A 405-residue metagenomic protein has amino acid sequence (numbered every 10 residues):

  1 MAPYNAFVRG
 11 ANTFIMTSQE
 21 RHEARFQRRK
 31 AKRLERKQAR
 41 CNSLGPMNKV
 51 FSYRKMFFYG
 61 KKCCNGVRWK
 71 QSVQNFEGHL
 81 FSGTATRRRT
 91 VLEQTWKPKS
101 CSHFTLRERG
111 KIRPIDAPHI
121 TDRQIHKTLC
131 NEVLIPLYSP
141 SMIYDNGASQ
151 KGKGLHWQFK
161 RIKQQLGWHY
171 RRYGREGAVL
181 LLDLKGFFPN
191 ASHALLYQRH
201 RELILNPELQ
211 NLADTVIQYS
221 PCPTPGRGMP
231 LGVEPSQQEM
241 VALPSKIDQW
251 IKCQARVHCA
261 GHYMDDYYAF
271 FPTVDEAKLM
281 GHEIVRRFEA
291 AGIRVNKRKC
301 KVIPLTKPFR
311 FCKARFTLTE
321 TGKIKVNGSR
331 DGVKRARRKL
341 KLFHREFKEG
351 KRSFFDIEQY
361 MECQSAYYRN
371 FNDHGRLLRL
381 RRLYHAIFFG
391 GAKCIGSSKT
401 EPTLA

Functional and structural regions predicted by a protein language model:
M1-A31, P118, R123, K127 (+5 more regions): Right-hand nucleic-acid polymerase module
M1-A85, E401-A405: Non-catalytic, polymerase-adjacent accessory regions of viral genome-replication enzymes
S43-P46, C130-P189: Active-site-proximal segment of RNA-dependent polymerases
R87-K111, E208-P221: Reverse-transcriptase-like RNA-dependent polymerase core
C101, G261-D265, K297-R298: Short Gly/Ser/Thr- and Asp/Glu-enriched loop/turn motifs at secondary-structure junctions
I112-I143, P225-K252: Conserved pre-motif C helix in the palm subdomain of viral-like polymerases
Q165-M264, Y268-E283, R287, I303 (+1 more regions): Conserved polymerase palm-domain catalytic core
